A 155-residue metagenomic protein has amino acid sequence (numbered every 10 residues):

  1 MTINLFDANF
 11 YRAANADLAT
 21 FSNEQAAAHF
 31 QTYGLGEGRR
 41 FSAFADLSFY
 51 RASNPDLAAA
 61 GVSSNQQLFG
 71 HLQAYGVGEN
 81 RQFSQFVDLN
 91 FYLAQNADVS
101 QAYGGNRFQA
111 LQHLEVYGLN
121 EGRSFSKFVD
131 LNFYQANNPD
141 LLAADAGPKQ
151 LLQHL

Functional and structural regions predicted by a protein language model:
M1-H154: Charge-rich, low-complexity intrinsically disordered regions
